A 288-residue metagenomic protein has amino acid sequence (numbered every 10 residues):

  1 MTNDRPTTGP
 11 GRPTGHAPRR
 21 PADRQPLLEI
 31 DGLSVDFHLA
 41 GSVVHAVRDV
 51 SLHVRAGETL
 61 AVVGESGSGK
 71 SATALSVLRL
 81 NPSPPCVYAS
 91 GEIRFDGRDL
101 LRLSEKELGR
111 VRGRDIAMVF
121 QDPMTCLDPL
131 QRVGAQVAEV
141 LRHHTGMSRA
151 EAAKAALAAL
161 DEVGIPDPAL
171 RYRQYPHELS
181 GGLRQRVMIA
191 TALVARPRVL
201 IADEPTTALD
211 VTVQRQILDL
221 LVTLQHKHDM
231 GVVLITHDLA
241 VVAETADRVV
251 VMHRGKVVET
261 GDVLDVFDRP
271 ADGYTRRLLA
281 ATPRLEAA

Functional and structural regions predicted by a protein language model:
Y88-D99: Conserved ABC transporter NBD signature motif
R98-D99, E151-L170, L279-A280: Conserved ABC ATPase "signature" region
V194-R198: A short, proline-enriched helix->beta-strand linker immediately N-terminal to the Walker B motif in ABC-type P-loop
R215-D229: Helical segment within the ABC ATPase nucleotide-binding domain
V242-E244: A short, surface-exposed alpha-helical micro-motif characterized by mixed small hydrophobic and charged/polar residues
R248, T260: Short, glycine/charged-rich "phosphate-handling" switch motifs in NTP-dependent and phosphotransfer domains
